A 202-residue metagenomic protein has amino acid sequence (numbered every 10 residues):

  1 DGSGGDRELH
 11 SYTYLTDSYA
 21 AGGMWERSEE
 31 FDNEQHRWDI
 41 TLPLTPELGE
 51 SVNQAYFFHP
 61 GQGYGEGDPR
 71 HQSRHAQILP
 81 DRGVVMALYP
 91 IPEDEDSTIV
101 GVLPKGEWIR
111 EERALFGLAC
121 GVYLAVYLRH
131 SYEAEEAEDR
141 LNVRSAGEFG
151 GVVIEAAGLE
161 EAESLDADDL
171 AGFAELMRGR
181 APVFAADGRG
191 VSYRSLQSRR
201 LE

Functional and structural regions predicted by a protein language model:
G2-E202: Ser/Thr/Asn(+Pro)-rich, low-complexity disordered segments
